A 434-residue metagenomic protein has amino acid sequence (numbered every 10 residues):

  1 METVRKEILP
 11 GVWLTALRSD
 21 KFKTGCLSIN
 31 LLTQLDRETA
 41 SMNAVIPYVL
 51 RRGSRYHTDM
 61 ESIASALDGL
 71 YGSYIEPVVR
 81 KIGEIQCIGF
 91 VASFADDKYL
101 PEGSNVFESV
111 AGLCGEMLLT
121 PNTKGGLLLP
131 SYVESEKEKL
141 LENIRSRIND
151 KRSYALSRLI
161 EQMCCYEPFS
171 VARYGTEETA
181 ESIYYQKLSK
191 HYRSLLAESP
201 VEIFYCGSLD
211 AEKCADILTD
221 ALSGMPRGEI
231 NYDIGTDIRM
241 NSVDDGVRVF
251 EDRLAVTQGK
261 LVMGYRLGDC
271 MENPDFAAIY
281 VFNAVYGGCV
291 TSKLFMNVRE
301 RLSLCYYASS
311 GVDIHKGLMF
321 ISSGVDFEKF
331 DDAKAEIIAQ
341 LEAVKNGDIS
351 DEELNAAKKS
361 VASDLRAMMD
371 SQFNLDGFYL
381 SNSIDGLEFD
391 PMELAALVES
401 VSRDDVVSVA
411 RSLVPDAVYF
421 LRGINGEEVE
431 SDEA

Functional and structural regions predicted by a protein language model:
M1-L70, E102, T176, S189-N297 (+2 more regions): His/Glu-rich zincin catalytic helix
T15-L17, K23-N43, M60-E116, T120 (+7 more regions): M16 family metallopeptidases and their MPP-like homologs
G53-Y56, D97-P101, T120-L129: Short, polar/flexible loop-turn hinges at active-site or ligand-entry regions and domain interfaces
V79-K81, S189-L196, S309-D313, V407-R411: Short, flexible, solvent-exposed loop/turn segments with mixed acidic/basic and small polar residues
E138, R145-L156: Soluble acyl-CoA-dependent acyltransferase catalytic core bearing the H(X)4D motif
E142-S146, D244-T257, S363-Q372: Short, low-order "capping/linker" segments at domain edges
S182-K190: Active-site glycine-rich loop that binds ribose-phosphate moieties when present
